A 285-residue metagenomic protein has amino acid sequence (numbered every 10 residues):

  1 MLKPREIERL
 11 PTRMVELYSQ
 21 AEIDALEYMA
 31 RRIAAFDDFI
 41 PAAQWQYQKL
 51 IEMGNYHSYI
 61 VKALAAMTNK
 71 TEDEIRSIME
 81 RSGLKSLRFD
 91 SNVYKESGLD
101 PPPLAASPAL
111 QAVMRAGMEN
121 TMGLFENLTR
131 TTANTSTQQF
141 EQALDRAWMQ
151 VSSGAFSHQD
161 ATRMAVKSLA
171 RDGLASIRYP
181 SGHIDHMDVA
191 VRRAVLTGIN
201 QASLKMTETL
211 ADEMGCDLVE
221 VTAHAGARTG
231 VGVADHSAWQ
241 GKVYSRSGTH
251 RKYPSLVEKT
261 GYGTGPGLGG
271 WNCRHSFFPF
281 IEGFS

Functional and structural regions predicted by a protein language model:
M1-L268, E282-S285: Domain-core detector
W271: Residues that flank catalytic or metal-binding motifs in active/ligand-binding sites
H275: Catalytic core of tubulin tyrosine ligase-like
